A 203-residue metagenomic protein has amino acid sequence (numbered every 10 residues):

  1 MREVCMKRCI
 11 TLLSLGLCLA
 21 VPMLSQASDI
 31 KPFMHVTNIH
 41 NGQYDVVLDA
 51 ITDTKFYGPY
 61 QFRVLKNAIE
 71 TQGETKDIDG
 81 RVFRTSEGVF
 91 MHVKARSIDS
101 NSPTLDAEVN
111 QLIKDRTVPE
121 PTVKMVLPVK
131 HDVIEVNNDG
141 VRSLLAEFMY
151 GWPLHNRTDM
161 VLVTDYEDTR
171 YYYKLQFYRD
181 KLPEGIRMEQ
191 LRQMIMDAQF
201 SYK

Functional and structural regions predicted by a protein language model:
V4-L13: Bacterial N-terminal signal peptides that target proteins for export
S14-P22: Bacterial N-terminal signal peptides
L24-F90, L154-H155, Q176-K203: N-terminal targeting sequences that direct proteins away from the cytosol to non-cytosolic compartments
Q72, V93-S97, V129-V136: Short amphipathic beta-strand and strand-loop transition segments with alternating hydrophobic
G80-Q111: A short acidic-to-branched-hydrophobic micro-motif
S97-D99, Y150-W152, R179-K181: Beta-strand elements of well-folded, non-transmembrane domains
K114-Y166: Signature of long, low-cysteine stretches enriched in small and polar/charged residues
D168-Y173: Short hydrophobic/glycine-rich mini-motifs in sensory/regulatory modules that couple input to downstream signaling
